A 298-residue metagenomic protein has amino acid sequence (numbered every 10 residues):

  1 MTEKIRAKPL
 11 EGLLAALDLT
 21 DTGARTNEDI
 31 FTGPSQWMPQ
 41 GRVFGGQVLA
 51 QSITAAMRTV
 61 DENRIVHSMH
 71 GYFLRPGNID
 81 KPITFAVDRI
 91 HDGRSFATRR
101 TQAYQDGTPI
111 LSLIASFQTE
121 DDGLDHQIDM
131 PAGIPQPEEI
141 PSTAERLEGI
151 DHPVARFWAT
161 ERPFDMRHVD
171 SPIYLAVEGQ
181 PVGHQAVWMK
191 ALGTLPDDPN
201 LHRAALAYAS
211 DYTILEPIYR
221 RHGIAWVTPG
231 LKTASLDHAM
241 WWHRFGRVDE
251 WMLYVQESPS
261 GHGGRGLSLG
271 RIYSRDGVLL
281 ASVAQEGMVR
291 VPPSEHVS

Functional and structural regions predicted by a protein language model:
M1-S298: Terminal targeting signals and extreme-terminal segments of soluble enzymes
